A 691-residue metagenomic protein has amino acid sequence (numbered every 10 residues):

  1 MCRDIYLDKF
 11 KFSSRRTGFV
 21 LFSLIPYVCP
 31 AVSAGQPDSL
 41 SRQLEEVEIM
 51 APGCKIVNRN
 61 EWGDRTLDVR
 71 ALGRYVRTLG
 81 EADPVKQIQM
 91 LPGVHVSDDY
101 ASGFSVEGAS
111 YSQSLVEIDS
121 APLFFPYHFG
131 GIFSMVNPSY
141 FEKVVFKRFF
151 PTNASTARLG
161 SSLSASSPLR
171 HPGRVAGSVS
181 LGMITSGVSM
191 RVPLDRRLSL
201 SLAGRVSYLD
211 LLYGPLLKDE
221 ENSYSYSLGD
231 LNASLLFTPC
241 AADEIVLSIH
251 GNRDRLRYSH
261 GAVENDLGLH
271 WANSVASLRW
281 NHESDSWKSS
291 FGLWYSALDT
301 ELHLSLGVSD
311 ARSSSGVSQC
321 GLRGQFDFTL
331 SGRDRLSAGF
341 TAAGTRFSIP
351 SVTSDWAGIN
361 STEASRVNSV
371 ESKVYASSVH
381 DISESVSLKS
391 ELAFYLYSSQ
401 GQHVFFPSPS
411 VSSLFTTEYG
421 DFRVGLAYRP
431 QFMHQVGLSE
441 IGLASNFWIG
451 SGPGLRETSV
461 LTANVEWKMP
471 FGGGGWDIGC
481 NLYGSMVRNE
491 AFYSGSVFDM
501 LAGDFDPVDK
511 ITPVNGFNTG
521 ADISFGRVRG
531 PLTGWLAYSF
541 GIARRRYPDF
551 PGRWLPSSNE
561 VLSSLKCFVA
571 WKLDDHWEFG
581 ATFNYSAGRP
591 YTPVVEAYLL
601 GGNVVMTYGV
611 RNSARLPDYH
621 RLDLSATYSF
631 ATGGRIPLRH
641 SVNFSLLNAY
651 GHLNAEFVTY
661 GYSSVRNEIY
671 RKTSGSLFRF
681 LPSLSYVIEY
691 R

Functional and structural regions predicted by a protein language model:
G35-V76, V85, Y111: Short, acidic, small-residue-rich periplasmic hinge/interaction motif at the N-terminus of Gram-negative outer-membrane
V76, A121-R148: Short acidic/polar hinge/loop motifs at secondary-structure boundaries that mediate gating or recognition
L79-G80, V85-P122: Extracytoplasmic beta-strand/coil segments of soluble accessory domains associated with Gram-negative outer-membrane
M90-L91, M135-A176, G187-S189: A beta-strand signature from Gram-negative outer-membrane beta-barrel systems, especially the internal plug domain
D299-E301, S348-S354, S398, F415-T462 (+4 more regions): Surface-exposed extracellular loop regions of Gram-negative outer-membrane beta-barrel proteins, predominantly
Q319-F326, E363-Y375, G452, R456 (+5 more regions): Outer membrane beta-barrel strand-and-loop segments of large Gram-negative receptors, especially TonB-dependent
E384-S385, G484-M486, P507-V595: Gram-negative outer-membrane beta-barrel transporters
H576, Y585-G601, R621, T627-R691: C-terminal beta-signal and adjacent terminal beta-strands/loops of Gram-negative outer-membrane beta-barrel proteins
